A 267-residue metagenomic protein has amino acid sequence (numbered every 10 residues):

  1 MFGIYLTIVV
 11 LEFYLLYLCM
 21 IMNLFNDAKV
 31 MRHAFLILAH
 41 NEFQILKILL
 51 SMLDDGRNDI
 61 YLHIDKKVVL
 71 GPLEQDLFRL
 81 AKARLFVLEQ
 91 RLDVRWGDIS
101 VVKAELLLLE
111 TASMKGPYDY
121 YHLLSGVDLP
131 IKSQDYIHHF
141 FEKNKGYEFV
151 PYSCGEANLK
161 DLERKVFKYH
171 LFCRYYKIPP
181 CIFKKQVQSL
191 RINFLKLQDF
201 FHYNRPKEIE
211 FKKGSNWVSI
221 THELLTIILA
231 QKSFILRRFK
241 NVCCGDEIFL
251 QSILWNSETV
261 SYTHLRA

Functional and structural regions predicted by a protein language model:
M22-I37, Q44: N-proximal low-complexity "stem/linker" segments adjacent to membrane-targeting elements
E42-L53: Short, well-formed alpha-helical segments that are part of the catalytic scaffolds of diverse glycosyltransferases
R57-E89: Acidic donor-binding segment of Leloir-type glycosyltransferases
K82-K115: Active-site-proximal specificity loops/subdomain of glycosyltransferases
Y121: Short aromatic/hydrophobic "clamp" motif used to bind/position activated sugar donors
S133-L159: Conserved donor-nucleotide/metal-binding helix-loop-beta segment in metal-dependent transferases, i.e., the alpha-helix
R205-S219: A recurrent flexible, glycine/aromatic-enriched loop bordering the glycosyltransferase active site that acts as
T263-A267: Conserved small/polar residues in nucleotide/adenosyl-binding loops
